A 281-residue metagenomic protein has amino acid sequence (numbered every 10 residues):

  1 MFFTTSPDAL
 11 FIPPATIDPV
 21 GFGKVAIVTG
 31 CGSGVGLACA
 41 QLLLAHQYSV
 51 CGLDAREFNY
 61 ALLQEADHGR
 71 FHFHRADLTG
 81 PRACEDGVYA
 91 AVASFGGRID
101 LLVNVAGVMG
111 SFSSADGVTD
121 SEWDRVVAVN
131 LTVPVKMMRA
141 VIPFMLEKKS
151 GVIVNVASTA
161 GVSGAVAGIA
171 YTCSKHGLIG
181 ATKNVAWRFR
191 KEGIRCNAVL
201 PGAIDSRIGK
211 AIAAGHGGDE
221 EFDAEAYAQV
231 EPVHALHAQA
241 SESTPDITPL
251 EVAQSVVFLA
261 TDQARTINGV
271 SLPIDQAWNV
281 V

Functional and structural regions predicted by a protein language model:
G32-S33: Conserved glycine-rich cofactor-binding loop
S113-A115, T119-V127, V230: Substrate-binding pocket helix/loop in short-chain dehydrogenase/reductase
M138, S174, T182: Active-site helix of classical SDR
M138, S243-I274, N279: C-terminal substrate-recognition "lid" of short-chain dehydrogenase/reductases
P143, W187-R188, R265: Alpha-helical segment proximal to the catalytic Tyr-Lys
S158: Residue(s) in the substrate-gating loop at a strand-loop-helix junction that position the organic substrate next
R190, R195, I267-G269: Short, small/polar-rich loop/turn modules that mediate ligand/substrate recognition or access, typified
